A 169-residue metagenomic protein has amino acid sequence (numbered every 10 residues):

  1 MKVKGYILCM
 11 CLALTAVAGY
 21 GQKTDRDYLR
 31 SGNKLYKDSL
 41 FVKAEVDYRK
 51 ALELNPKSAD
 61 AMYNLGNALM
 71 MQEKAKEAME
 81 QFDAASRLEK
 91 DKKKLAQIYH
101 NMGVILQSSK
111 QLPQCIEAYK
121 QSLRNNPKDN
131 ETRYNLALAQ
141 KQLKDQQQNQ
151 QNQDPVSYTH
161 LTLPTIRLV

Functional and structural regions predicted by a protein language model:
M1-L29: Bacterial Sec-dependent N-terminal signal peptides
A16-A18, T165-L168: Compositionally biased non-globular segments, especially hydrophobic aliphatic-rich helices of signal peptides
G21-Q22, N55, K92, N126: Inter-repeat boundary and helix-capping residues of tandem alpha-helical solenoids
K23-K43: Alpha-helical segment of the N-proximal tetratricopeptide repeat
K43-D83: N-terminal, post-signal-peptide region of Sec/Tat-exported proteins
N67-L161, R167: Feature detects intrinsically disordered, low-complexity acidic/polar segments
